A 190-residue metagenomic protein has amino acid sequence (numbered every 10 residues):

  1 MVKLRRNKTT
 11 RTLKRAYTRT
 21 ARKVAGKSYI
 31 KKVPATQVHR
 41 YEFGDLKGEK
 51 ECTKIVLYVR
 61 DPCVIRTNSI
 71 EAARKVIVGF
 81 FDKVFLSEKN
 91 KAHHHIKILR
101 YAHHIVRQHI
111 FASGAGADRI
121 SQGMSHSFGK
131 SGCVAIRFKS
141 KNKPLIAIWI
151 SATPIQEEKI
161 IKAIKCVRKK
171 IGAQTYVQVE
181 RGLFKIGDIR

Functional and structural regions predicted by a protein language model:
M1-R190: Ribosome-associated RNA-binding proteins
